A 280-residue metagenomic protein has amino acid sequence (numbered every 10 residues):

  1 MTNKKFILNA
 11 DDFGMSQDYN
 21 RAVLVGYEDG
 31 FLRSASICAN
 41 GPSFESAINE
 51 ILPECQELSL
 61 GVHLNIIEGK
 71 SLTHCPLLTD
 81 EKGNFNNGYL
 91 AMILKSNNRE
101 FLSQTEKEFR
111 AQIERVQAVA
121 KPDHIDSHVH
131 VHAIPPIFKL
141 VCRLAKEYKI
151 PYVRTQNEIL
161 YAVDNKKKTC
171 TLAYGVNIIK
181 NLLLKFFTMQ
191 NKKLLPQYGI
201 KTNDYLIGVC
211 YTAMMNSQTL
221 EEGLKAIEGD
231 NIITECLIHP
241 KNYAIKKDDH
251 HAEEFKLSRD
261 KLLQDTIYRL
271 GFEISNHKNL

Functional and structural regions predicted by a protein language model:
M1-I7, Q17-S59, H63-A120, H124 (+1 more regions): Terminal accessory/targeting
A10-G14: DG-centered beta-turn motif at the end of beta-strands
H130-I134: Gly/Ser/Thr-rich loops at beta-strand to alpha-helix junctions that form or flank small-molecule/cofactor-binding
